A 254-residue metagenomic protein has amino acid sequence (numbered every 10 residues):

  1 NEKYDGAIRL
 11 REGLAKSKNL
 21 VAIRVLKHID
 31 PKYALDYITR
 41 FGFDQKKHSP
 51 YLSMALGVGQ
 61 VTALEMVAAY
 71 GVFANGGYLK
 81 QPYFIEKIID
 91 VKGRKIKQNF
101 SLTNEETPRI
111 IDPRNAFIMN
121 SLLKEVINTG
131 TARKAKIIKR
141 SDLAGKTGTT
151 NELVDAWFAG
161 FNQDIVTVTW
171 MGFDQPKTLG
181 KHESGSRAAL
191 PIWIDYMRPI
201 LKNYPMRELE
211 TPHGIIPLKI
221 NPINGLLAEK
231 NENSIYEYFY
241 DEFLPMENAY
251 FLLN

Functional and structural regions predicted by a protein language model:
N1-A34, L79, V91-I118, L123-E125: Conserved catalytic neighborhood of penicillin-recognizing serine enzymes
K3, F100-N104, L143-N254: Soluble, non-transmembrane domains of envelope/secretory-pathway proteins that act on or interact with carbohydrate
R9, L20-R24, Y33-Y37, E65-A68 (+5 more regions): Extracytoplasmic/secreted proteins, especially bacterial periplasmic and envelope-associated proteins
G13, A69-F73, M119, T169 (+1 more regions): Active-site SXXK
K16, L20, R24, H28 (+5 more regions): Structured segments of extracytoplasmic/periplasmic soluble domains in secreted or envelope-associated proteins
R40-K95, N104, P108-I110, D142-E152 (+3 more regions): Active-site-proximal helix/loop microenvironment of the serine DD-peptidase/beta-lactamase transpeptidase fold
L79-Y83, N128-A135, I200-I215: Acidic/polar loop patches that form or flank catalytic/metal-binding clefts of enzymes that bind anionic ligands
L122-G148: Active-site Gly/Thr loop motif
